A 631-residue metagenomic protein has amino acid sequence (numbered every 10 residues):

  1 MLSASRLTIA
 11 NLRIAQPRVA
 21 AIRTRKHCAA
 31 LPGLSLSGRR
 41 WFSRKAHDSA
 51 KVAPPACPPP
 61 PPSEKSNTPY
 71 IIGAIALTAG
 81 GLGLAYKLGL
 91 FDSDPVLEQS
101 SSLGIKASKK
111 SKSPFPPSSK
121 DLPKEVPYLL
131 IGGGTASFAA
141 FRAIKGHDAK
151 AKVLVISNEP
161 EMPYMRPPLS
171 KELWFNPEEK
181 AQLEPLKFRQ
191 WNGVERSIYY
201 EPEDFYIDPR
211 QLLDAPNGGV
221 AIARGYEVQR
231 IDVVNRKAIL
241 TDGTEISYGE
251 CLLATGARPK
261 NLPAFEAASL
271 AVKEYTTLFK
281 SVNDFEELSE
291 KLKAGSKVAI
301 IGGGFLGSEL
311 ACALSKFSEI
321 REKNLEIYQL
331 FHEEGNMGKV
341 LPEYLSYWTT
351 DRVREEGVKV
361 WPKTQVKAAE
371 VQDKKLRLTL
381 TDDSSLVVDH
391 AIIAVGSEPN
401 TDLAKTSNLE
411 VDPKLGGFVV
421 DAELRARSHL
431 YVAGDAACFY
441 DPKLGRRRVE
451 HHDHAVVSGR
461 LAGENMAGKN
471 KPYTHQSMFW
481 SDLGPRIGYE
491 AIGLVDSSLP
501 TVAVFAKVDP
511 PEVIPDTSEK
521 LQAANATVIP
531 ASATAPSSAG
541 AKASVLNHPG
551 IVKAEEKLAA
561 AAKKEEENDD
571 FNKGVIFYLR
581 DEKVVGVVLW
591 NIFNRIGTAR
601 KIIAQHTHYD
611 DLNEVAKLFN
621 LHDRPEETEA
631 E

Functional and structural regions predicted by a protein language model:
M1-N67: N-terminal mitochondrial targeting presequence
G73-G80, L84-L129, A143, P202-A299 (+4 more regions): FAD-binding core/adjacent interface of flavoenzyme oxidoreductases
P114-S119, K124-P127, A436-F593: Mid-to-C-terminal Rossmann-like scaffold of FAD/NAD(P)H-dependent oxidoreductases
V126-K150, L306-F317: N-terminal Rossmann-like FAD-binding beta1-loop-alpha1 element of flavoenzymes
F141, N283, E287-L341: Rossmann-like NAD(P)H-binding beta-loop-alpha module
A143-E245, L341-K359: N-terminal Rossmann-like dinucleotide/flavin-binding domain of flavoprotein oxidoreductases that bind FAD/FMN
Y199, G219-R230, N235, I246 (+1 more regions): A Rossmann-like FAD-binding core segment of flavoenzymes
A271-A294, R377, D383-N465: FAD-site-proximal beta/loop scaffold in flavoenzymes
